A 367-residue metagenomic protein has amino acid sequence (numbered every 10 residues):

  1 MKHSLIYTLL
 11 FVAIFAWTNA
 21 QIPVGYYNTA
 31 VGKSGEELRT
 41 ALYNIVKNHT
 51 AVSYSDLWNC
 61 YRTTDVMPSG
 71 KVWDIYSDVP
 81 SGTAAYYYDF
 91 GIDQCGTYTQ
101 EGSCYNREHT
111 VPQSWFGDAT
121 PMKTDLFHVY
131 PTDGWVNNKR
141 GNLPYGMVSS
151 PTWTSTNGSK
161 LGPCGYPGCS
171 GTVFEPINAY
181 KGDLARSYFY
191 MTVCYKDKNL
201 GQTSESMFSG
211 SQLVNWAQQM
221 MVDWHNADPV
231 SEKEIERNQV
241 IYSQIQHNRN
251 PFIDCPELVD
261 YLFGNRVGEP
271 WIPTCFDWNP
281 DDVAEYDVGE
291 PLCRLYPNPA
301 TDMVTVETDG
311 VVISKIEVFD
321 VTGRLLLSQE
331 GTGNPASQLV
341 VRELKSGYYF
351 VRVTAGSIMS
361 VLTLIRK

Functional and structural regions predicted by a protein language model:
M1-P23: Bacterial Sec-dependent N-terminal signal peptides
A16, A284-Y296, A300-K367: C-terminal outer-membrane/trafficking sorting elements
A20-G82: N-terminal module-boundary/linker segments of secreted carbohydrate-active enzymes
V79-C104: Short, His- and charge-rich active-site/binding loops that engage polyanionic ligands
Y88-F90, M122-K123, S204, V306-D309: Short, polar loop/linker segments at the starts of domains and inter-domain junctions
C95-N106, T110-P280: Domain-level detector of nuclease and nuclease-like folds in predominantly extracellular/periplasmic contexts
